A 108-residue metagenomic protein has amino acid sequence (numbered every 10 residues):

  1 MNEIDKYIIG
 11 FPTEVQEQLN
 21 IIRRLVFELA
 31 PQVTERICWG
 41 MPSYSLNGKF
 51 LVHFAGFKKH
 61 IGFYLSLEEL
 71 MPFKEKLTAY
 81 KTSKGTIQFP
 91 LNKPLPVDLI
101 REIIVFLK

Functional and structural regions predicted by a protein language model:
M1-K108: Charge-dense, helix-prone N-terminal extensions
